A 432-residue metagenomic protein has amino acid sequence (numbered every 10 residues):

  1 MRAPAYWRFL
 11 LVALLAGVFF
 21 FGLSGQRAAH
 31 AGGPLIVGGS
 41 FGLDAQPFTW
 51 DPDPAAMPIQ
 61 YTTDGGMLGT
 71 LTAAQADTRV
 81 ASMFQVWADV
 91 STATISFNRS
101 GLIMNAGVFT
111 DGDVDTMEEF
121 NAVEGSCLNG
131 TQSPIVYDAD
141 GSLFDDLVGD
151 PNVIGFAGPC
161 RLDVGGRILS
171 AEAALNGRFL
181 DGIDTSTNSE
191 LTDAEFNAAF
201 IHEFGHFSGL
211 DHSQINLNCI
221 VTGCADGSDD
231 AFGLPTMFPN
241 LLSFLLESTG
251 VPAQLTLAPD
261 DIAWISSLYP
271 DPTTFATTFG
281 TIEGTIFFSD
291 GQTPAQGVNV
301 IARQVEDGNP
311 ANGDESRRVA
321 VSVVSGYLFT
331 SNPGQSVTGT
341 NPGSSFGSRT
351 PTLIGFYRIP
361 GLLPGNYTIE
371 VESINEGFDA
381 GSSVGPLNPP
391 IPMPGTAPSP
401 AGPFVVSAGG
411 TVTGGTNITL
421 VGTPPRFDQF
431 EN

Functional and structural regions predicted by a protein language model:
M1-W7: N-terminal secretory signal peptides that target proteins for export/translocation
L10-G22: Bacterial N-terminal signal peptides
F20-A73, S126-C127, D138-R167, G223-C224 (+3 more regions): Disordered inhibitory propeptide/activation segment of secreted metzincin zinc metalloprotease zymogens, centered on
P34, D77-D230, F279-T281, F287 (+3 more regions): Metzincin-family zinc-dependent endopeptidase catalytic domain
G227-L268: Post-HExxH zinc-binding segment in Zn-dependent metallohydrolases
P270-Q292, N299-R303, V412-P425: A short, Gly/Thr-enriched small/hydrophobic beta-strand-prone motif that recurs across taxa
L362-L363, I374-P424: Structured interaction patches on ligand/partner-binding surfaces of diverse proteins
F427-E431: Ser/Thr-rich, Pro/Gly/Ala-heavy low-complexity intrinsically disordered linkers and tails of secreted extracellular
